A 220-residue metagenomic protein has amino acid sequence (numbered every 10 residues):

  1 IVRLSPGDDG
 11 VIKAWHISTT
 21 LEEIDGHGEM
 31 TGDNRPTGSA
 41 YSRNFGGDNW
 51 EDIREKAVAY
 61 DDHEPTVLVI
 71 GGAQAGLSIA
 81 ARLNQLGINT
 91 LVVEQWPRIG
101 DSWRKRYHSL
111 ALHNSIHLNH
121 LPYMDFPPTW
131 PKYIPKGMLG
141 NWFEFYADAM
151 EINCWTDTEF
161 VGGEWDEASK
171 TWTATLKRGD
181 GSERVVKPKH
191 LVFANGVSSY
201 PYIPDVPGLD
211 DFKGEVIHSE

Functional and structural regions predicted by a protein language model:
I1-W15, Y133-S198: Feature captures the FAD/FMN-dependent oxidoreductase FAD-binding
R3-N34: Compact beta-sheet-dominated globular domain cores
I17, H27-T66, L121-T129, F193-E220: Glycine-rich dinucleotide-binding loop and its adjacent helix/turn
I24-H27, I99-W103, N114: A short beta-to-alpha transition loop/helix N-cap that caps and shapes the active-site region
A59-V93: N-terminal Rossmann-like FAD-binding beta1-loop-alpha1 element of flavoenzymes
I79-A80, S102, Y202-P204: Short glycine-/acidic-enriched loop or helix-start segments at secondary-structure transitions that form or flank
I88-Q95, W103, F193: Short beta-strand "acidic-cap" motif of Rossmann-like dinucleotide-binding folds
R104-N141: Glycine-rich active-site loop/strand segments that organize a redox cofactor
